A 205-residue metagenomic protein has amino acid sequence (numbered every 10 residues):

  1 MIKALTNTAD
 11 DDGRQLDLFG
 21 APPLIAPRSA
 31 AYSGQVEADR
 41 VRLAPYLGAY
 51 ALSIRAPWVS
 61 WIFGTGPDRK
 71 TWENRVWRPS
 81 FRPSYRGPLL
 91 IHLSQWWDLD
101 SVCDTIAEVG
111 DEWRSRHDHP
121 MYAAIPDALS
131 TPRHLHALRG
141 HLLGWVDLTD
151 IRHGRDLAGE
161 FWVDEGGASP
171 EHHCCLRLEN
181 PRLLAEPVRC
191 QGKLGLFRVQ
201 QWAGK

Functional and structural regions predicted by a protein language model:
I2-K205: Structured alpha/beta reader/binder surfaces that contact nucleic acids or chromatin modification marks
